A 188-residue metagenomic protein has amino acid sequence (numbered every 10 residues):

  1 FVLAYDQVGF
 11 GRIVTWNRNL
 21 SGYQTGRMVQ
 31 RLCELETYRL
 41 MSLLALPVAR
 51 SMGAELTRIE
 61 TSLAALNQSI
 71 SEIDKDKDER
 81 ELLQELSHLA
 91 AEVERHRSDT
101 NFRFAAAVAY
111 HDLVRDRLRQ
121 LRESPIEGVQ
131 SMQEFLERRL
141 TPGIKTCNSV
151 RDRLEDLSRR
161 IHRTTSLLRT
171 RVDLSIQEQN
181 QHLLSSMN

Functional and structural regions predicted by a protein language model:
F1-S87, A91: Extended alpha-helical interaction modules
H88-N188: Membrane-associated alpha-helical segments
